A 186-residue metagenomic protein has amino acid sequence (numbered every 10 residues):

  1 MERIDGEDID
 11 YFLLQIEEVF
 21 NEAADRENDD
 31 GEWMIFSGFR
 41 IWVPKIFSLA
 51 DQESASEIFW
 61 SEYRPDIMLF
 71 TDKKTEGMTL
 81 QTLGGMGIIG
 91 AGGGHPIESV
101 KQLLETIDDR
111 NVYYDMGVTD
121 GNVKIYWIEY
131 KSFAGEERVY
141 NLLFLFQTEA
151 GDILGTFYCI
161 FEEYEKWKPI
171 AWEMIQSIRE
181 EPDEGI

Functional and structural regions predicted by a protein language model:
M1-I125, A134-R138, T148-I186: N-terminal targeting sequences that direct proteins away from the cytosol to non-cytosolic compartments
I128: Short beta-strand/turn segments that mark the catalytic/cofactor-handling region of acyl-thioester transfer
N141-L145: Extracellular C-type lectin-like domains
